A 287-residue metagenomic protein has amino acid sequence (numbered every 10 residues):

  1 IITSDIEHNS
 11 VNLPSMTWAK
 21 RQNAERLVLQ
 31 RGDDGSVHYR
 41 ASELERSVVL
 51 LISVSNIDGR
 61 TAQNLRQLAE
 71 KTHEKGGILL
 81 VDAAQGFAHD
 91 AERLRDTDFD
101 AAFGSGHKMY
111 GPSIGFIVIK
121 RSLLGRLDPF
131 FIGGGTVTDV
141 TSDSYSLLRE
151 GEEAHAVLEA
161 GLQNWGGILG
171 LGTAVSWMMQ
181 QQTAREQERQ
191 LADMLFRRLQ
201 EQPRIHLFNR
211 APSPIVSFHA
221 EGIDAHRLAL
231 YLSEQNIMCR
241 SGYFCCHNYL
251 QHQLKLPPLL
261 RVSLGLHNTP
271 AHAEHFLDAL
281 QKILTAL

Functional and structural regions predicted by a protein language model:
I2-L287: Pyridoxal 5′-phosphate
